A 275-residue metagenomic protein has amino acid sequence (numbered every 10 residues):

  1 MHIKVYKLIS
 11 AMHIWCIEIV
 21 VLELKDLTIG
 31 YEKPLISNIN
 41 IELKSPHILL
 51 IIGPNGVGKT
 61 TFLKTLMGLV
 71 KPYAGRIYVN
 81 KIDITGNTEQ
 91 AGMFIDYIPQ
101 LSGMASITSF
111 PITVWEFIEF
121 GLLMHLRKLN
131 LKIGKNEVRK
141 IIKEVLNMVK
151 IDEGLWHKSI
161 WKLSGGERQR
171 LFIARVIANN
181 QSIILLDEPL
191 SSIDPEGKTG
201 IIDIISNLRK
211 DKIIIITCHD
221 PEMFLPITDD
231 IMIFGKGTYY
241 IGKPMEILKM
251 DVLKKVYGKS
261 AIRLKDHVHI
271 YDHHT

Functional and structural regions predicted by a protein language model:
M67: Helix-to-loop junction immediately C-terminal to a conserved catalytic motif
G75-M93: Conserved ABC transporter NBD signature motif
G134-G154: Conserved ABC ATPase "signature" region
S159-L163, E167: Conserved ABC ATPase signature
I184-E188: Catalytic Walker B motif of ABC-type/P-loop ATPase nucleotide-binding domains
D230-P244: H-loop (His-switch) and adjacent beta-strand-loop-beta switch element of ABC-type ATPase nucleotide-binding domains
M245-T275: ABC ATPase nucleotide-binding domains
